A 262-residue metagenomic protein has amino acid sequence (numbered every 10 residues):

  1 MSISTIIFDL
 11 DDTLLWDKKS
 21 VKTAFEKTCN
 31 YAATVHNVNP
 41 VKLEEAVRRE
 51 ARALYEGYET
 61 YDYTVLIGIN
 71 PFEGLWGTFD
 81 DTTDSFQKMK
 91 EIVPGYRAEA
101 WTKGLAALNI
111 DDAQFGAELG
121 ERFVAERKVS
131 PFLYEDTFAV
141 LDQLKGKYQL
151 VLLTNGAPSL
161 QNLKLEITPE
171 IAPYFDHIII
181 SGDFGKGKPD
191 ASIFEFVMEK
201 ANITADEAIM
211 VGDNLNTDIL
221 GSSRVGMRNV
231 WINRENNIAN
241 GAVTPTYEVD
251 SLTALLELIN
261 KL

Functional and structural regions predicted by a protein language model:
M1-I6, W16-K19, T34-V41, F138-D142 (+1 more regions): Asp-based, Mg2+/Mn2+-dependent phosphohydrolase catalytic module
I3-L10, L14-L133: N-terminal helical cap/lid subdomain that shapes the substrate entry/recognition surface in HAD-like hydrolases
E73-W76, L144, V151: Long, compositionally biased
K103-I110, G116-F132, A139-Y148, N155-L163 (+2 more regions): Conserved acidic, metal-coordinating active-site core of Asp-based, Mg2+-dependent phosphoryl-transfer enzymes
